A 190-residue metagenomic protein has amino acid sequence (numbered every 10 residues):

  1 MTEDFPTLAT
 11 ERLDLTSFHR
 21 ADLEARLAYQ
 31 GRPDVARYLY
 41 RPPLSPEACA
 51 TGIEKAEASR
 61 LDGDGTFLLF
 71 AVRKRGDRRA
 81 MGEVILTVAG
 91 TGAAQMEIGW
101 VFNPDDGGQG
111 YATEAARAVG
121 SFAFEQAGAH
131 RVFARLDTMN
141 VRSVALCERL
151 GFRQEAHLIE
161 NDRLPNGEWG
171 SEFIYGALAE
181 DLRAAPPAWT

Functional and structural regions predicted by a protein language model:
M1-R37, E54, A71-T190: Acyl-donor (CoA/ACP) binding surface of acyl/acetyltransferases
D34-E57, T66-F70: Conserved GNAT-fold acetyl-CoA-binding loop/helix
R60-D62: Short regulatory alpha-helical segment in sensory/regulatory domains of signaling proteins that mediates
